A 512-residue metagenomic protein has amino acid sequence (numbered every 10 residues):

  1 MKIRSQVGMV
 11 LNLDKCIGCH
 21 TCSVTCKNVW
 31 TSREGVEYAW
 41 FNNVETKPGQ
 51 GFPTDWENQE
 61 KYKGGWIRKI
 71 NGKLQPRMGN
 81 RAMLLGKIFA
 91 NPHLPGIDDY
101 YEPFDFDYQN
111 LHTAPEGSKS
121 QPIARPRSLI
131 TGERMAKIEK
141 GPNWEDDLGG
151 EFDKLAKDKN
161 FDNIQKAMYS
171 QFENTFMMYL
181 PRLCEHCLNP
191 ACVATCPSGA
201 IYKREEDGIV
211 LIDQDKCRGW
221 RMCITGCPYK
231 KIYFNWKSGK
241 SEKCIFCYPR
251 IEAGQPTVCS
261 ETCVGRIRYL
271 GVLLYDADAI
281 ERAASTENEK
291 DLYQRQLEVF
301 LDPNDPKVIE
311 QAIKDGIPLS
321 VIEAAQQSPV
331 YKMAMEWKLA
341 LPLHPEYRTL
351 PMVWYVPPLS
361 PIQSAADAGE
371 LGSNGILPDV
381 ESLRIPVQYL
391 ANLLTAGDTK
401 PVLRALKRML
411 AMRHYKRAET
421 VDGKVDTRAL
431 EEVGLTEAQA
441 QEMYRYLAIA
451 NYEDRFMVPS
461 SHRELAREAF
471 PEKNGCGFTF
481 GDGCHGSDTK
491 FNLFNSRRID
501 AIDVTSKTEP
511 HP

Functional and structural regions predicted by a protein language model:
M1-P512: Non-ligating segments of multi-cofactor redox enzymes
